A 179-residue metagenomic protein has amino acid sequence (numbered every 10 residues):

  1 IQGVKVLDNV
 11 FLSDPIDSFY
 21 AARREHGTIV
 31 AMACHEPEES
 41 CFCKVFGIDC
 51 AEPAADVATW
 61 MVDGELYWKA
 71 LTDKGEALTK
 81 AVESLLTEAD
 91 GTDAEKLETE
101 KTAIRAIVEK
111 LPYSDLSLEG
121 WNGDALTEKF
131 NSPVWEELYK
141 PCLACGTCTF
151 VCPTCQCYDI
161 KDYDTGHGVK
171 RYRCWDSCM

Functional and structural regions predicted by a protein language model:
I1-T127, S132, P153-Y158, G166: Iron-sulfur-associated redox domains of electron-transfer enzymes in respiratory and anaerobic energy metabolism
E136-C155, K170-M179: Cysteine-centered iron-sulfur cluster-binding motifs in ferredoxin-type domains/subunits of redox enzymes
